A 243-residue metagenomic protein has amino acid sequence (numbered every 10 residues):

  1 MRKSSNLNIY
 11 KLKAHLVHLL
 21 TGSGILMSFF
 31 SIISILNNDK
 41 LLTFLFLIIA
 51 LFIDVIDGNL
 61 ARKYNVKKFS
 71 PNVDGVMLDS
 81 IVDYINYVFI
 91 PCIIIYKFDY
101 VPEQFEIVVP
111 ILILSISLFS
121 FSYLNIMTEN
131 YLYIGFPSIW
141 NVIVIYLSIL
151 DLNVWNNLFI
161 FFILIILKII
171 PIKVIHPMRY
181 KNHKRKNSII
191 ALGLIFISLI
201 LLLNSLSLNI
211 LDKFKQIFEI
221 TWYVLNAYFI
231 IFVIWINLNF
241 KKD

Functional and structural regions predicted by a protein language model:
M1-N8, I56-G75, Y133-I134: Cytosolic, membrane-interface loops and tails of multi-pass inner-membrane proteins
R2, Y133-D243: C-terminal membrane-associated helical module and adjoining short loops/tails
I9-L19, V73-I81, I126-G135, R179-R185: Short, amphipathic, aromatic/basic-enriched membrane-interface segments that mark the entry/exit of transmembrane
H15-G22, K63-S120: Multi-pass membrane catalytic core of lipid/isoprenoid biosynthesis enzymes
L26, F52-L60, I81, I85: Active-site His/Glu-centered metal-binding helix of metallohydrolases
F30-L45, I85, F89-I111, I145-L158 (+1 more regions): Helix-coil boundary and interhelical linker segments in multi-pass alpha-helical membrane proteins
L47-D54, I113-Y123, F161-P171, Y228-F229: Alpha-helical transmembrane segments of multi-pass membrane proteins
N59-K68, L118-Y131, I169-M178, I234-L238: C-terminal ends of transmembrane helices
